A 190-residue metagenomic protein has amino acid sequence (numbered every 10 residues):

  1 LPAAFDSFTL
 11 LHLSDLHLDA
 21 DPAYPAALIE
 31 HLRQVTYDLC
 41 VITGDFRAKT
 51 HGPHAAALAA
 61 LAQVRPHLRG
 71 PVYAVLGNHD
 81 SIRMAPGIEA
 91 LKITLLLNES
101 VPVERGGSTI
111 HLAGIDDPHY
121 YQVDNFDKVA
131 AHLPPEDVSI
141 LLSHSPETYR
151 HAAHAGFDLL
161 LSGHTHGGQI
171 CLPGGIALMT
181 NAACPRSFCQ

Functional and structural regions predicted by a protein language model:
F5-H12, L18-Q190: Soluble catalytic domains of enzymes that build or remodel membrane lipids, polysaccharides, and related
